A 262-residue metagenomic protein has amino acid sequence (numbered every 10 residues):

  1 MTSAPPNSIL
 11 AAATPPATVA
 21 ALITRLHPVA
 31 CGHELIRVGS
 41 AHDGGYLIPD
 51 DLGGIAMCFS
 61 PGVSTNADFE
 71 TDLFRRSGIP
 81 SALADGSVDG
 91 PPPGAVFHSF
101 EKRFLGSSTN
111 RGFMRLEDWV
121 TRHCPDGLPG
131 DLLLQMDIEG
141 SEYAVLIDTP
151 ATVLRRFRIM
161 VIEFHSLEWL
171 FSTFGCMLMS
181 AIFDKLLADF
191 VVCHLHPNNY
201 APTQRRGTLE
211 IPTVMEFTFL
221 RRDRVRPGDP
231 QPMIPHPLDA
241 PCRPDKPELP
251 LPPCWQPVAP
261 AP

Functional and structural regions predicted by a protein language model:
T2-M57, N66, E101-K102, G112-G130 (+1 more regions): Rossmann-like AdoMet/SAM-dependent catalytic core
L52-G53, L73-S77, A151-F157, L186: Short, conserved loop/helix-junction motifs that constitute active-site signature segments in enzyme catalytic cores
S64-R76: Conserved SAM-binding loop of SAM-dependent methyltransferases across substrates and taxa, primarily the Class I
T65-N66, L83-P91: Short, polar loop motifs at secondary-structure junctions
L73-F74, D89-H98, T152: Short loop/helix-cap segments at secondary-structure boundaries that form the rim of catalytic
I79-P80, A95-F104: Active-site regions of enzymes building and remodeling cell-envelope glycoconjugates
R103-G106, D137: Conserved acidic residues
L134-S141: Switch II (G3) loop of P-loop NTPases
